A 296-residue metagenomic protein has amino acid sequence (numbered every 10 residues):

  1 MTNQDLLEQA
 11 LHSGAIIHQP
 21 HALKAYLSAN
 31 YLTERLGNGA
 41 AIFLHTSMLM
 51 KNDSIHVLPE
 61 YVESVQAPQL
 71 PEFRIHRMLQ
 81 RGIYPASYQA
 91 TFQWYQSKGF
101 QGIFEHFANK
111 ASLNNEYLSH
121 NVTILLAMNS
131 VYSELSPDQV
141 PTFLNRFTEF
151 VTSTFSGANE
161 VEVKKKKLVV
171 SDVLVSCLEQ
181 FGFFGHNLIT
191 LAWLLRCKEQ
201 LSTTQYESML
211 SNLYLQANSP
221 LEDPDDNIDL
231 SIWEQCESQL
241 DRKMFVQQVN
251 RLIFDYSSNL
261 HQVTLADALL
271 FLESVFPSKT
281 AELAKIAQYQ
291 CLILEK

Functional and structural regions predicted by a protein language model:
M1-K296: Mature, well-folded catalytic/scaffold domains that follow N-terminal targeting or propeptide regions
